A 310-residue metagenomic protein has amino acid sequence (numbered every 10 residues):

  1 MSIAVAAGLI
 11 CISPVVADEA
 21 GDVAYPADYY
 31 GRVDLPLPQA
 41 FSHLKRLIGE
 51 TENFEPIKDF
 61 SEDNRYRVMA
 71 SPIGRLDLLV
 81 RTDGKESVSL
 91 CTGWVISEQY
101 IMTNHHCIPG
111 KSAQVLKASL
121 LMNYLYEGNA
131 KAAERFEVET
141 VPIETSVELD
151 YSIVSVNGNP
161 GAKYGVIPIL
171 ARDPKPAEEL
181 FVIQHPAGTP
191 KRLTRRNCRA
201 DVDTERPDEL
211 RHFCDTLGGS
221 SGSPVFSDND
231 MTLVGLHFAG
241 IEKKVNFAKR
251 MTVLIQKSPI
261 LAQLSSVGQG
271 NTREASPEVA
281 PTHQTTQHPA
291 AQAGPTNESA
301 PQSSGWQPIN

Functional and structural regions predicted by a protein language model:
S2-C11: Bacterial N-terminal signal peptides
G8, A17, G49, S258-P259: Short, flexible coil/linker elements and helix-boundary hinge sites characteristic of intrinsically disordered
L9, D22, R32, E50 (+7 more regions): Intrinsically disordered, low-complexity regions
V15-C91, E278-N310: Protease-domain processing segments flanking chymotrypsin-fold serine proteases, especially trypsin-like
A20, S112, E144, V202-R206 (+1 more regions): C-terminal subregion of chymotrypsin/trypsin-like serine protease catalytic domains
Y29, Q39, K45-K58, R67-R81 (+6 more regions): Serine endopeptidase catalytic core focused on the charge-relay Asp
